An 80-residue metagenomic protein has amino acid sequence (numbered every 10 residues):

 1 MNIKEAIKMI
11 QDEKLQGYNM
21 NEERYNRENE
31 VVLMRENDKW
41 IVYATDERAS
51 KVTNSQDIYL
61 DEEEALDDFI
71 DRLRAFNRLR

Functional and structural regions predicted by a protein language model:
M1-Y25: Negatively charged, low-complexity tracts enriched in Asp/Glu with abundant Ser/Thr
R27-N54, R72: Short aromatic-glycine-(Arg/Gly/Cys) micro-motifs in beta-strand/loop hairpins
L60-L73: A short, charged, amphipathic alpha-helix used as a generic interaction element across diverse proteins
A75-R80: Intrinsically disordered, low-complexity charged/polar segments
